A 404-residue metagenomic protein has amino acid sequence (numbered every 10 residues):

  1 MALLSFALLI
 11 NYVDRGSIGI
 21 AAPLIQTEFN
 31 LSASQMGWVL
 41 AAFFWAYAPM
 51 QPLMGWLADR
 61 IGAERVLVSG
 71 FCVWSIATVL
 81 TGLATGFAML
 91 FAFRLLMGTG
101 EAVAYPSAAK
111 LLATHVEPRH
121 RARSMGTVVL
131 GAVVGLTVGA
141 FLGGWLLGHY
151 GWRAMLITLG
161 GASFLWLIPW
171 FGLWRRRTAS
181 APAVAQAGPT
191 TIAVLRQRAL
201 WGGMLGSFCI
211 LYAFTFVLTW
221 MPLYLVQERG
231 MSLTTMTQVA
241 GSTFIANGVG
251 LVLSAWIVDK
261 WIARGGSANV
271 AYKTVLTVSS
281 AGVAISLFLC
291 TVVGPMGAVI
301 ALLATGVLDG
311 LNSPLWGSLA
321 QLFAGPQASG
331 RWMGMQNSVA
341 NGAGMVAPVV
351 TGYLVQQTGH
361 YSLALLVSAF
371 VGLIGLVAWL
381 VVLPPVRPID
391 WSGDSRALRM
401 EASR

Functional and structural regions predicted by a protein language model:
I18-G19, R198-S254, N312-S313: Extracytoplasmic gate region of multi-pass secondary transporters
N30, G62, L83-M89, E117 (+1 more regions): Helix-breaking motifs and short loop linkers at transmembrane-helix boundaries and internal kinks in secondary membrane
P49-T85: Conserved MFS/SLC helix-loop-helix module at the cytosolic interface between two early adjacent transmembrane helices
R65-V79, N269-L287: Structural signature of the two symmetry-related core transmembrane helices
V73, A77-L80, A88-L96, G297-A304: Paired small-residue
F93-A132: Cytoplasmic helix-loop-helix junction between adjacent transmembrane helices in 12-TM secondary transporters
V128-R176: Helix-loop-helix hairpin linking two adjacent transmembrane segments in secondary transporters
R177-M204, E401: Juxtamembrane intracellular "pre-TM" segments in multi-pass secondary transporters
